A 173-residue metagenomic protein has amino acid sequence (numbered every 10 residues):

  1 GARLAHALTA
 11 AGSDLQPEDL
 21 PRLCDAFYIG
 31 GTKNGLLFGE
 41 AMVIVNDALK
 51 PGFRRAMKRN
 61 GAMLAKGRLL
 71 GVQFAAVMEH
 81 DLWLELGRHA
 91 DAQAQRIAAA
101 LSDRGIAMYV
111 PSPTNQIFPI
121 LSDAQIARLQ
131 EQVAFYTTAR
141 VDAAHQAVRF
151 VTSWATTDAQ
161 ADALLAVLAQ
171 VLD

Functional and structural regions predicted by a protein language model:
G1-L8: Catalytic PLP-binding core of fold-type I/II PLP enzymes
L4, L49-K50, I126: A generic structural signal for short hydrophobic patches within well-formed alpha-helices
T9-Q116, I120: Active-site C-terminal subdomain of aminotransferase-like
D19-P21, L49-P51, L64-K66, T138-A143 (+2 more regions): Short, surface-exposed linear patches
Q95-R96, A100-L172: Conserved C-terminal alpha-helix-loop-beta "cap" of PLP-dependent enzymes that closes/shapes the active-site mouth
